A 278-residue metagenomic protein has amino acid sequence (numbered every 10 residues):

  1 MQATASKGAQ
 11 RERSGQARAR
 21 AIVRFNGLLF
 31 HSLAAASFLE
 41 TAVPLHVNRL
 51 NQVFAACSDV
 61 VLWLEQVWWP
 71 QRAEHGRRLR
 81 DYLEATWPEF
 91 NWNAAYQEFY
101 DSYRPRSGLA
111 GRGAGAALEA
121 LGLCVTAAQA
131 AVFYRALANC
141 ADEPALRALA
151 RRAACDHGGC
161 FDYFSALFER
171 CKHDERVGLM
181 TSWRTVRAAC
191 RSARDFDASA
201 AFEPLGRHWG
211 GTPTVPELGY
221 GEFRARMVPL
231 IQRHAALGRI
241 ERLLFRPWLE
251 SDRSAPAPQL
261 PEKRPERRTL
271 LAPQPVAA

Functional and structural regions predicted by a protein language model:
M1-A278: Non-heme di-metal
